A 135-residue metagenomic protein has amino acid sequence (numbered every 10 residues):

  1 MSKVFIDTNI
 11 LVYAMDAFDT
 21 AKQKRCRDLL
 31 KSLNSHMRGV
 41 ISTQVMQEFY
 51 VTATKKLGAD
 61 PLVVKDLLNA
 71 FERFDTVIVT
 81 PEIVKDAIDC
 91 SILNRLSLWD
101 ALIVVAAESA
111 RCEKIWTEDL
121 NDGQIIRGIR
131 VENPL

Functional and structural regions predicted by a protein language model:
M1-I41, K56-L62, D66, L135: Short, well-structured N-terminal submotif of metal-dependent ribonuclease cores
T8, D100-A101: Conserved glycosyltransferase catalytic-site signature
V40, V77, E132: General small-molecule cofactor/ligand-binding pocket signal
T43-Q44, N69-L93: Acidic catalytic patch
M46, T54, G58-E72, T76: Glycine/small-residue-rich phosphate/adenosyl-binding loop
V104-V105, S109-L135: Acidic, PIN/NYN-like endoribonuclease modules and their adjacent C-terminal/linker elements
